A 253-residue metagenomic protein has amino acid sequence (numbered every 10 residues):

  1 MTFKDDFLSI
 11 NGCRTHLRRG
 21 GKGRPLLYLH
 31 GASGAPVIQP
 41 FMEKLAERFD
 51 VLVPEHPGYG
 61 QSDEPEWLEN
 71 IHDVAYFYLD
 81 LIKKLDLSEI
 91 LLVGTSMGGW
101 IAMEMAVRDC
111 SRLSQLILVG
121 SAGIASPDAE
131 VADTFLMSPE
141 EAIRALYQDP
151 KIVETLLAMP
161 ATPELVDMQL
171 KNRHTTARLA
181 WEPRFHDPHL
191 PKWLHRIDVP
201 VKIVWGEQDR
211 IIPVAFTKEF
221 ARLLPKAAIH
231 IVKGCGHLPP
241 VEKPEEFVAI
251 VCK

Functional and structural regions predicted by a protein language model:
I10, L52-V93, A249-C252: Active-site loop/oxyanion-hole signature of alpha/beta-hydrolase fold enzymes
N11-Q61: Conserved HGGG/HGGXW glycine-rich cap/lid loop of the alpha/beta-hydrolase fold
A35, Q208-I212: Acidic catalytic loop of the alpha/beta-hydrolase fold
F41, L190, V199, P213-R222: Short alpha-helix in the alpha/beta-hydrolase fold that links the catalytic acid
W100-R108, L113-A145: Flexible "cap/lid" loop of the alpha/beta hydrolase fold
P127, D133, E140-V199: Conserved alpha/beta-hydrolase catalytic His-Asp/Glu region
I197, I203-W205, D209: Short beta-strand/loop motif that positions the catalytic acidic residue of the alpha/beta-hydrolase fold
C235-V248: Catalytic histidine-centered segment of alpha/beta-hydrolase-like enzymes
